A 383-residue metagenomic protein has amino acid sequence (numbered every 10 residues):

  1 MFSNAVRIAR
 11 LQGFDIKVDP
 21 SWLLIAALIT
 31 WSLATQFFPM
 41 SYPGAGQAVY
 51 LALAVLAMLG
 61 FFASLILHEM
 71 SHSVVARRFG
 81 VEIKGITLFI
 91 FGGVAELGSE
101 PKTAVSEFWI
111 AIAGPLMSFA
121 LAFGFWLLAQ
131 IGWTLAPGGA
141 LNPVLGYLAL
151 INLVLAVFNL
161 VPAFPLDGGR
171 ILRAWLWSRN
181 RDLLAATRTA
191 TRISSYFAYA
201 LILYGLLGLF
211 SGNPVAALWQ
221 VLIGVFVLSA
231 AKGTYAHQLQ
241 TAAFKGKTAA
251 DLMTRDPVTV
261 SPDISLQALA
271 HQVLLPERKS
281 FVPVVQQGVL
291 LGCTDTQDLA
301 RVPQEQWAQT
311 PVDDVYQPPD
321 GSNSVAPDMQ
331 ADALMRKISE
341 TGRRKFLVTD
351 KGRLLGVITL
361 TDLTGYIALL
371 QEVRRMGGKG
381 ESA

Functional and structural regions predicted by a protein language model:
M1-P311, Y316-K345, T349-A383: Hydrophobic transmembrane alpha-helices and their immediate loop junctions in multi-pass integral membrane proteins
